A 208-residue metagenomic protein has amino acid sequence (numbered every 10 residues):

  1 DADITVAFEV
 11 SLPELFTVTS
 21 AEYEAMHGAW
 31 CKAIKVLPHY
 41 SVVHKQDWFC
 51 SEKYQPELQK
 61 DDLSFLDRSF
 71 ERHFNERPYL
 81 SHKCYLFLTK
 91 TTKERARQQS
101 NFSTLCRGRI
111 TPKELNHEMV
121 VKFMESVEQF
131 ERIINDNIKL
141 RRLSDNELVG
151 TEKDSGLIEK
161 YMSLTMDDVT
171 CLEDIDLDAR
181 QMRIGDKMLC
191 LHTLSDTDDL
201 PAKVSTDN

Functional and structural regions predicted by a protein language model:
D1-N208: Extended, folded cores of ATP/NTP-driven motor/assembly subunits in large transport and secretion machines
